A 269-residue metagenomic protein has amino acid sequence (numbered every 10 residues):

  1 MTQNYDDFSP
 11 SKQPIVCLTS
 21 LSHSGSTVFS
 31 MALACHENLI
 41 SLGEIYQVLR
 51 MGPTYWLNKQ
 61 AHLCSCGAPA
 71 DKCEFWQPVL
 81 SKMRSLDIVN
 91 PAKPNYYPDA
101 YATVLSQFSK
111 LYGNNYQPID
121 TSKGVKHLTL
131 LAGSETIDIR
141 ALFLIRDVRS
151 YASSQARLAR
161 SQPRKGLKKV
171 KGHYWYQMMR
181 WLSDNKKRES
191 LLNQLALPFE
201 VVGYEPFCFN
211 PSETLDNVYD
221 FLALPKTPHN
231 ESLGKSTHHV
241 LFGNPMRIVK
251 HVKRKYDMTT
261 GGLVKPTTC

Functional and structural regions predicted by a protein language model:
M1-V16, P94-N95, A156-A159, K165 (+2 more regions): PAPS-dependent sulfotransferases, especially Golgi type II membrane carbohydrate sulfotransferases
L21: P-loop (Walker A) phosphate-binding loop of NTP-binding proteins
T27-L39: A conserved segment at the C-terminal end of the G1
L42-D120, T129, Q162-K165: PAPS-dependent sulfation machinery
Q107-G113, D184-F199: A structural motif corresponding to the C-terminal end of an alpha-helix and its immediate exit/capping segment
P118-I119, N193-L222: Phosphate-binding beta-loop-alpha motif at adenosine-nucleotide cofactor sites
D120-K123, E135-R157: Conserved phosphate-donor/acceptor-positioning beta-strand/loop module used by diverse small-molecule
R157-M179: Lumenal/extracellular "mature" regions of secretory-pathway glycan-modifying transferases
